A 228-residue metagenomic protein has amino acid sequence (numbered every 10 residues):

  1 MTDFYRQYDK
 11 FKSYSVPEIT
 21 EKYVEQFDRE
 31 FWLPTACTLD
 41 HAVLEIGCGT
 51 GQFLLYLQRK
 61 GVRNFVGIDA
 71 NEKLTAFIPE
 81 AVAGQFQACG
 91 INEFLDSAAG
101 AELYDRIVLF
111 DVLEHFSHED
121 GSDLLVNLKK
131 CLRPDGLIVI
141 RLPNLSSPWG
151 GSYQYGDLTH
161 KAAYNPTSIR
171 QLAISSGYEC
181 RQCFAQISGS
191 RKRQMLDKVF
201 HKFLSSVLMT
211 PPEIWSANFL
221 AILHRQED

Functional and structural regions predicted by a protein language model:
M1-E102, R106-F110, D120-L125, F184-S188 (+2 more regions): Conserved N-terminal segment of class I S-adenosyl-L-methionine
F65, I138-I140: Hydrophobic/aromatic residues located in beta-strands of well-ordered beta-sheets within soluble catalytic
L74, F116, S146-P148, I187-R191: Feature marks short, surface-exposed loop/turn motifs that line or immediately flank catalytic pockets and channel
D111-H115: Short catalytic micro-motifs in class I SAM-dependent methyltransferases
S122-P134: A short glycine-rich, Lys/Arg-flanked "PGG" loop and its adjoining helix->strand segment in the class I
V139, R181-D228: A C-terminal cap/extension of S-adenosyl-L-methionine-dependent methyltransferases that defines the acceptor-substrate
I140-H160: Short, glycine-/aromatic-enriched active-site segment of Class I SAM-dependent methyltransferases
K161-S176: Short alpha-helix
